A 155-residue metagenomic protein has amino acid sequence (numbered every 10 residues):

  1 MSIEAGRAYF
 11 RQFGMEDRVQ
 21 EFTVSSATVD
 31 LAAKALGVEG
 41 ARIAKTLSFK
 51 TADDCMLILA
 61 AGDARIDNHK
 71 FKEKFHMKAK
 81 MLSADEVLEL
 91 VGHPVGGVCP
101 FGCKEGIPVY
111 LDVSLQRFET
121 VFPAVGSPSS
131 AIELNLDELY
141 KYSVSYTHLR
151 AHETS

Functional and structural regions predicted by a protein language model:
I3-A5: N-terminal non-globular leader segments, chiefly Sec-dependent signal peptides
R7-A41, T46, K50: N-terminal structural module
Q12, G40-A41, S48-A52, P100-C103 (+3 more regions): Solvent-exposed alpha-helices and their adjacent loops that cap or buttress functional pockets in soluble metabolic
G40-A79: A short mixed-secondary-structure module that forms the rim of ligand-binding clefts
N68-K70, K74-V125: Long, charge-patterned amphipathic alpha-helical coiled-coil/hairpin "stalk" segments used as oligomerization
V87, L139-Y140: A generic structural signal for short hydrophobic patches within well-formed alpha-helices
Y142-S145: Glycine-rich, aromatic-bearing surface loops/beta-hairpins
T147-T154: Conserved small/polar residues in nucleotide/adenosyl-binding loops
